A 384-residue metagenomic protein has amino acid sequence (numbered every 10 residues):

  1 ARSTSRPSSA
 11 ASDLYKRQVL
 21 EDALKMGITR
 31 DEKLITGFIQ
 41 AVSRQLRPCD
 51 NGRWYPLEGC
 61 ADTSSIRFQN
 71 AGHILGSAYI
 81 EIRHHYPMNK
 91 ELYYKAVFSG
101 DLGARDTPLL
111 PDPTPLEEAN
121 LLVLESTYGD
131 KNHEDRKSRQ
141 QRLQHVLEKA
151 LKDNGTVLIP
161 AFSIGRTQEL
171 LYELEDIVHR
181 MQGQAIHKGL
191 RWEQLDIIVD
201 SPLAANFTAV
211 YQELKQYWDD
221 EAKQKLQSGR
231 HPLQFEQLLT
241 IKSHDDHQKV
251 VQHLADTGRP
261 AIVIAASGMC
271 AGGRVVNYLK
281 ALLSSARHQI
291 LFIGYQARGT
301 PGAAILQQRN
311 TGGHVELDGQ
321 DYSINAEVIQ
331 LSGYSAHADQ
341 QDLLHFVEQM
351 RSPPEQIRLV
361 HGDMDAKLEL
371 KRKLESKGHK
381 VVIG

Functional and structural regions predicted by a protein language model:
A1-A11, Y15: Single conserved hydrophobic/aromatic residue that forms the stacking wall/gate of nucleotide- or nucleobase-binding
S9, H73, V360-H361: Histidine-centered divalent metal-coordination motifs
S12-D22, S138-Q140, E173-V178, Y211-E221 (+2 more regions): Short secondary-structure boundary/capping segments
K16-I74, K215-G258: Metallo-beta-lactamase
R44-P111, K249-D256, I262, R274-Y278 (+1 more regions): Core dinuclear metal-dependent hydrolase active-site scaffold
Y79, G103-D200, Q289-G294, H314-H379 (+1 more regions): Cap/insert and terminal regions of metallo-dependent hydrolase folds
V146-P301: Hard-cation-handling environments
K249-H253, G294, L306-G319: Long, charged, low-complexity intrinsically disordered regions
